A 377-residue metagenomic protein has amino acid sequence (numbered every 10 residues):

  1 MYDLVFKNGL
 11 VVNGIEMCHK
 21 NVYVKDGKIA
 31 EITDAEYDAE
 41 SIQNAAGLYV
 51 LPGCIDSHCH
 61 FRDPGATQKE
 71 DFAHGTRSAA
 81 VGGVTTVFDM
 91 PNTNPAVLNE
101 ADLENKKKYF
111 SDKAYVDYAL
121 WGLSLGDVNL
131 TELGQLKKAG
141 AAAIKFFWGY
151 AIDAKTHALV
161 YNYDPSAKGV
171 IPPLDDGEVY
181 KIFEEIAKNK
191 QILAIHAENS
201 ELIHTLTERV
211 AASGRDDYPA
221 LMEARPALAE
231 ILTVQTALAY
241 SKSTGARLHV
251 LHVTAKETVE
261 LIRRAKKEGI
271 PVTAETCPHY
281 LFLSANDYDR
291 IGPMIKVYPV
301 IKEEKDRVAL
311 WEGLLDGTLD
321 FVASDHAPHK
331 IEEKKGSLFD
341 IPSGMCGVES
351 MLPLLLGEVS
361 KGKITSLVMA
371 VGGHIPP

Functional and structural regions predicted by a protein language model:
M1-G53: Histidine-rich, glycine-flanked metal-binding segment
G9, G27, G47, H58 (+10 more regions): Divalent metal-coordination and catalytic microenvironments
L48-K113: Metal-associated gating/positioning segment near the N- to mid-region
S57-E70, V116-V128, I171, E223-A224: Active-site mouth loops of central-metabolism enzymes
V84-F88, K113-Y118, Y240-L248: Short, surface-exposed connector motifs at secondary-structure boundaries
E100-V116, D175-A194, S350, L354: Alpha-helix-loop-beta-strand connector modules within alpha/beta enzyme cores
V128-F146, Y150-V322: Histidine/acidic residue-rich metal-binding segments in metalloenzymes
D216-G245, M294, L315, F321-V322 (+1 more regions): His/Asp/Glu-enriched, well-ordered alpha-helical/loop segment that forms or immediately abuts the divalent-metal
